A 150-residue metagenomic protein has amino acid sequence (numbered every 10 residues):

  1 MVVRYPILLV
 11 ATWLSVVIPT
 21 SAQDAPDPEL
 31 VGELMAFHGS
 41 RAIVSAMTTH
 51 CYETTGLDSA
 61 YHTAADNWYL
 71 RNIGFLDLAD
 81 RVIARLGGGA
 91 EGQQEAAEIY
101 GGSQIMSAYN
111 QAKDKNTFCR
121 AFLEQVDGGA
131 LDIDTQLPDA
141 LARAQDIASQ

Functional and structural regions predicted by a protein language model:
M1-Y5: Positively charged n-region of N-terminal signal peptides that target proteins for export
P6-V17: Bacterial N-terminal signal peptides
A11, E33, A108: Generic anion/oxyanion-binding catalytic loop in active/binding sites
I18-D24: Sec/Tat signal peptide C-region and signal peptidase I cleavage site
P28-G89: Short N-proximal segments of mature Sec-exported proteins
H62-Q150: Compact alpha-helical subdomains of small soluble proteins
